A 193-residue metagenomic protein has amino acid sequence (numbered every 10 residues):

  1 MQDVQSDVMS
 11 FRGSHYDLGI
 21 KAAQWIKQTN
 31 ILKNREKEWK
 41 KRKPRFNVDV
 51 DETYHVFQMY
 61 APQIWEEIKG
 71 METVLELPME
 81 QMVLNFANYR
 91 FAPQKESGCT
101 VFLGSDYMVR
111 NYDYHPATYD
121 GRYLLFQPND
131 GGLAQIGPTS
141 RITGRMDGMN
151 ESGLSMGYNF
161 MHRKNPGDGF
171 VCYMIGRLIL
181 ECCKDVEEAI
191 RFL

Functional and structural regions predicted by a protein language model:
M1-V186: N-terminal mature-domain region immediately after signal-peptide cleavage in secreted/organellar precursors
V186-L193: Short, well-structured alpha-helical segments that form the helix of a local strand-helix-strand
